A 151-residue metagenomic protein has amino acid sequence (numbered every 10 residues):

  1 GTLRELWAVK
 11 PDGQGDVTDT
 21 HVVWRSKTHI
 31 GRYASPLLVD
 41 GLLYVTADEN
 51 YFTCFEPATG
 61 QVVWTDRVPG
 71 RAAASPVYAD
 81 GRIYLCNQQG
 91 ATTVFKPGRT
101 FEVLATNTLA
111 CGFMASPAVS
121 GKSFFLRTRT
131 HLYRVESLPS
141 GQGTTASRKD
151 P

Functional and structural regions predicted by a protein language model:
G1-P151: Noncatalytic, solvent-exposed loop/strand surfaces of beta-propeller-type extracellular/periplasmic domains
